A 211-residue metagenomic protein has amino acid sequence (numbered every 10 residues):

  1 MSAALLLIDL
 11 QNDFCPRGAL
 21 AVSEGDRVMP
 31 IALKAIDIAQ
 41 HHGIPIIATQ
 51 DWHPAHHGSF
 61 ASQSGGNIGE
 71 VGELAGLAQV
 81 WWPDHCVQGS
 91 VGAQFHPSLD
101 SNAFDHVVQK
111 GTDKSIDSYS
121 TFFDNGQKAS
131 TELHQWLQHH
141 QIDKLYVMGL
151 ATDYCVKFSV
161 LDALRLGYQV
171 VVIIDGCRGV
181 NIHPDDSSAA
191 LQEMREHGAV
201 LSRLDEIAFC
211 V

Functional and structural regions predicted by a protein language model:
M1-L5: Extreme N-terminal starter segment of soluble prokaryotic enzymes
I8, Q50, I174: Active-site flanking residues adjacent to catalytic metal/cofactor-binding acidic residues
G18-G25, T121-N125: Short glycine-enriched, charge-decorated loop/helix-capping segments at active-site entrances that position
V22-D37: Short catalytic helix/loop segments, enriched in acidic residues and glycine and frequently bearing histidine
L33-K144: Active-site alpha/beta core segments
A35-I36, V156-G167: Histidine-anchored nucleotide/phosphate-binding helix
V80-P83, P97-H106, P184-V211: Structural recognition of alpha->loop->beta junctions
Y146-M148, Q169-N181: A short glycine-rich beta-strand->turn/loop micro-motif centered on a GG-aromatic cluster
